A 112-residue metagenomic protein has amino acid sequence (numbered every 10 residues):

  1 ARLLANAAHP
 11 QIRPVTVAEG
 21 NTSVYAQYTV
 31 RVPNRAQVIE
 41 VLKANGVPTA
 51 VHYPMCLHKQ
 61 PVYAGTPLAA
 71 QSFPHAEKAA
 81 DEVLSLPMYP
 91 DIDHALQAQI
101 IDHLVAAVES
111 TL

Functional and structural regions predicted by a protein language model:
A1-L112: PLP-dependent aminotransferase class I/II
